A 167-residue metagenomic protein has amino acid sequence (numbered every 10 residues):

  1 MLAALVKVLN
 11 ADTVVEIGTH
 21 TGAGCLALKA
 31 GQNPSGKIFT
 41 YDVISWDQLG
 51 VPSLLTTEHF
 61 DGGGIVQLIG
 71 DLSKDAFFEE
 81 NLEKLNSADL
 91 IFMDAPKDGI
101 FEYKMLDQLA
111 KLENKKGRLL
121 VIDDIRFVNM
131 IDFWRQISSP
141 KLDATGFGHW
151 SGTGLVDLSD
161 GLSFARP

Functional and structural regions predicted by a protein language model:
A3-P167: S-adenosylmethionine/decaboxylated-SAM
